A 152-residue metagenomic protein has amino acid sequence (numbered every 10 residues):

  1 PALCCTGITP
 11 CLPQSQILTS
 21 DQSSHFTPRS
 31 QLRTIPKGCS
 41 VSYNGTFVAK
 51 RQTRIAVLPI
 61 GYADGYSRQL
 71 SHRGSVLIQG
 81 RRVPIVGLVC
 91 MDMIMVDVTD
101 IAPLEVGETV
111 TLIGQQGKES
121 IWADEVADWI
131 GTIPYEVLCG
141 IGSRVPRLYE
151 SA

Functional and structural regions predicted by a protein language model:
P1-A152: Active-site anion/phosphate-binding pocket segments in diverse small-molecule metabolic enzymes
